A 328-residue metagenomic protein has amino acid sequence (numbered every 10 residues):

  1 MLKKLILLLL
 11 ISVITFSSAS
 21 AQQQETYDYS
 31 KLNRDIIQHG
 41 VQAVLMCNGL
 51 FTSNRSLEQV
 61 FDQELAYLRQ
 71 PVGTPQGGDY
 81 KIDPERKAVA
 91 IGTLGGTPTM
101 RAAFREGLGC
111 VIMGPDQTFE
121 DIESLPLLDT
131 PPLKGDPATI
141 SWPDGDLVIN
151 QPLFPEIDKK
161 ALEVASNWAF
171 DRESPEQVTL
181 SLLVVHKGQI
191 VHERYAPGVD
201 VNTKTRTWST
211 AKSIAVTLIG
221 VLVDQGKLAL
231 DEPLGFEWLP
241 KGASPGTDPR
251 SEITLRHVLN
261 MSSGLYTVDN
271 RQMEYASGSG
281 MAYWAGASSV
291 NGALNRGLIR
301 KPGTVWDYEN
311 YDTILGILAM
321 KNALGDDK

Functional and structural regions predicted by a protein language model:
M1-K4: Positively charged n-region of N-terminal signal peptides that target proteins for export
L8-T15: Bacterial N-terminal signal peptides
A19-Q23: Boundary at the C-terminal end of the N-terminal hydrophobic targeting segment
L65-T139: C-terminal functional modules
G145-V185: Beta-lactamase-like hydrolase cores
G188, R206-D231, V258, G316-M320: Active-site SXXK
V191-K204, G246, N270-K328: Catalytic-site signature segments of enzymes, centered on catalytic residues
Q225-L265, N295-L298, L324-K328: Active-site helix/loop module of the DD-peptidase/beta-lactamase fold, centered on the serine-lysine SxxK catalytic
